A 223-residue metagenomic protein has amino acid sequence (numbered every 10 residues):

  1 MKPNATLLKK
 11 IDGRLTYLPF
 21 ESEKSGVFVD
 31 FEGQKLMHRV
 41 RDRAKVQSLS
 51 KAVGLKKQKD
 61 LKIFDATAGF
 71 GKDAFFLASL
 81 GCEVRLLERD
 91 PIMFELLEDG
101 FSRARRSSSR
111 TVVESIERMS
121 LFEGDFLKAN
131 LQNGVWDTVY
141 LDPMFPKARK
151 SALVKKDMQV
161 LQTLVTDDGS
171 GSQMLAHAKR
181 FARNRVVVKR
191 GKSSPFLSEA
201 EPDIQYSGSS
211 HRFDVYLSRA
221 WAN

Functional and structural regions predicted by a protein language model:
M1-I63, G71, S79, A220-N223: S-adenosyl-L-methionine
K62, E83, R118, R185: Residues at the starts of beta-strands that form the adenosine-phosphate
I63-F76, W136-A152: Conserved proline-anchored active-site loop of SAM-dependent methyltransferases that bridges a beta-strand
L87-T138: S-adenosyl-L-methionine
D125-A129, T166-K179: A short, acidic, amphipathic alpha-helical segment used as a generic capping/interface helix at domain edges
P143-M174: Mobile active-site "lid"/loop adjacent to the S-adenosyl-L-methionine
G171-L217: Conserved Class I SAM-dependent methyltransferase catalytic core
